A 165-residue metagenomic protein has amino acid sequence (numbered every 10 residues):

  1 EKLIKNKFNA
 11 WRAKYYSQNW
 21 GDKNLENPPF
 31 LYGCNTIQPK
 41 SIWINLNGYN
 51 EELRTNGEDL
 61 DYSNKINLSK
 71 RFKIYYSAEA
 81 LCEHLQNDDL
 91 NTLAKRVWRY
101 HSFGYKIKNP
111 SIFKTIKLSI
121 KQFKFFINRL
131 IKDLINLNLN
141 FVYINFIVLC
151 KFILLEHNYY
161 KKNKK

Functional and structural regions predicted by a protein language model:
E1-N6, F72: Conserved donor NDP-sugar-binding/catalytic core segment of glycosyltransferases
K5-A13, T92-K95: Short, hinge-like loop/turn segments at secondary-structure boundaries
F8-P28: Short, flexible, basic/aromatic active-site loop/helix in glycosyltransferases
L31, N35-T36, I42-N47, L53-A80: A short, conserved alpha-helix in the catalytic core of glycosyltransferases
N47, Q86, V97: Short, flexible helix/strand-to-coil boundary loops that buttress conserved ligand/catalytic motifs in alpha/beta
L60-N64, N91, K95-W98, S102: Internal, well-ordered alpha-helical scaffold/interface segments that support domain packing or protein-protein contacts
Y75-A94, F103-I107: Active-site donor/metal-binding and catalytic loop motifs of nucleotide-sugar-dependent glycosylation enzymes
R96-S102, S111-K165: Non-catalytic, C-terminal membrane-associated alpha-helical segments of glycosyltransferases
